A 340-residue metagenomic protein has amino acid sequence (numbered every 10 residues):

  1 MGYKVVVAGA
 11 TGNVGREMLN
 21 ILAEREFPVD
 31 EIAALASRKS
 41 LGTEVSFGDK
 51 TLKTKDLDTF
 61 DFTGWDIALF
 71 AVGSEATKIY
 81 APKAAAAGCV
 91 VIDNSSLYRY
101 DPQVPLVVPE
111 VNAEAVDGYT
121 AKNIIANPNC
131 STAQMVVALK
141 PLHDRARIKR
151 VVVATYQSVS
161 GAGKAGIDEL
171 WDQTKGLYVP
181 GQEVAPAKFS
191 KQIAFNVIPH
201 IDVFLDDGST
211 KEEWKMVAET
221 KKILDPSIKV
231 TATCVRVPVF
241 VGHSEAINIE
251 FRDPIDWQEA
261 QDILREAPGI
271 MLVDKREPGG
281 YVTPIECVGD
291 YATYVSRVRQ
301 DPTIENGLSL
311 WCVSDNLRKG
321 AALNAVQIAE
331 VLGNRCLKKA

Functional and structural regions predicted by a protein language model:
M1-I193, K229, T293-Y294, V298-I304 (+3 more regions): N-terminal Rossmann-like NAD(P) cofactor-binding subdomain of oxidoreductases, focused on the glycine-rich
A68, V159-A340: Charged docking surfaces used in two-component/phosphorelay signaling
